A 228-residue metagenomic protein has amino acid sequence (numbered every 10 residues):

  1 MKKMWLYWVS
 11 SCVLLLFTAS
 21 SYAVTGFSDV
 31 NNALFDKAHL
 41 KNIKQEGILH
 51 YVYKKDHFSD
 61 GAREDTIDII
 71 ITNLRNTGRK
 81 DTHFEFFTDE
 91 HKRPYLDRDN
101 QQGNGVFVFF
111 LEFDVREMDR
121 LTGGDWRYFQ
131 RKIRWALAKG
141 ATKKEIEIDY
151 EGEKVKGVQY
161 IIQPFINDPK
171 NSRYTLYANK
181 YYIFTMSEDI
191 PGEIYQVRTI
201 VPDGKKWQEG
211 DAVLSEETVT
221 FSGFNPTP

Functional and structural regions predicted by a protein language model:
M1-V9: Bacterial N-terminal signal peptides that target proteins for export
T18-A19: N-terminal signal peptide c-region/cleavage motif recognized by signal peptidases
V24-D99, G124-P228: Acidic, serine/threonine-rich low-complexity disordered tracts
T88, K92-E117: Surface-exposed, glycine/proline- and aromatic-rich loop segments on solvent-exposed faces across compartments
F113-R127: Extracellular/luminal beta-rich ligand-recognition and adhesion surfaces characterized by aromatic-Gly/Pro-enriched
